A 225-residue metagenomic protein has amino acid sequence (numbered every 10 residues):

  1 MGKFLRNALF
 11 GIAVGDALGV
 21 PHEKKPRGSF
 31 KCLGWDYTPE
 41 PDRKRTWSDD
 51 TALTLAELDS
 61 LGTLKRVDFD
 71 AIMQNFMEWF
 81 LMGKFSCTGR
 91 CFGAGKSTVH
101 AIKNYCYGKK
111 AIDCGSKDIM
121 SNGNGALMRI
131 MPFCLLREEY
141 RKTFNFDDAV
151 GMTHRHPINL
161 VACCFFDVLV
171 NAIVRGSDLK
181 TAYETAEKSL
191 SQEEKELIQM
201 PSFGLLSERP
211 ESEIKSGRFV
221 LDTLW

Functional and structural regions predicted by a protein language model:
M1-W225: Structured, active/binding-site neighborhoods that engage oxygen-rich ligands
